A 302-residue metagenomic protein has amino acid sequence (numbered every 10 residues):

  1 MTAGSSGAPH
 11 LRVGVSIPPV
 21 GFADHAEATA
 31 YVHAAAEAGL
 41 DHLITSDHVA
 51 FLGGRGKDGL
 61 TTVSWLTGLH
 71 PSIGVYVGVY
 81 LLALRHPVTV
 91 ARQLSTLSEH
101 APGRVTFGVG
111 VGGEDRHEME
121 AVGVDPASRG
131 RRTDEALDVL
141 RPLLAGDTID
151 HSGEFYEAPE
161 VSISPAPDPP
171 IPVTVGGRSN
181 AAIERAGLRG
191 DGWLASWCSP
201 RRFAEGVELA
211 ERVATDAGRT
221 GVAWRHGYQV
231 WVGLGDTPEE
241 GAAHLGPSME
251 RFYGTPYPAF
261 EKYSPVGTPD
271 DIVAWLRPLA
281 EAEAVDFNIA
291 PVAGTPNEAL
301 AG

Functional and structural regions predicted by a protein language model:
M1-G302: Active-site-adjacent structural elements that line small-molecule/cofactor binding pockets in enzymes
